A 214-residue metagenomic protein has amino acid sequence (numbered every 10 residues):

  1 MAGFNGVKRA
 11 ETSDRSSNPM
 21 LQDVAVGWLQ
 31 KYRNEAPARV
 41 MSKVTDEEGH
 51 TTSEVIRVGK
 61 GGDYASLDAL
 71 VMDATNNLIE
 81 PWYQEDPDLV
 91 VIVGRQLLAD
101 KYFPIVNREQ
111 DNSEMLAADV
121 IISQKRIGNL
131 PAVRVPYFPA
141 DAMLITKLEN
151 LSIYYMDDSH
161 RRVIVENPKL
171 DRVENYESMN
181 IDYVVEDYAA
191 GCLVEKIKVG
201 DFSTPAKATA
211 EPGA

Functional and structural regions predicted by a protein language model:
M1-D23: Intrinsically disordered, low-complexity linker/loop segments enriched in Gly/Pro and charged/polar residues
N5-E11, A36, V40, W82-D86: Long, hydrophobic, amphipathic alpha-helical segments used as structural scaffolds
G6, I79-Q84, N129, D141: Glycine-centered secondary-structure boundary/capping sites
K8-R9, K31, K60: Surface-exposed charge patches in extracellular/virion surface proteins
R15-G27, G62-D73: Alpha-helix boundary/N-cap detector
N18, Q22-K31, E35-A36, S42 (+4 more regions): Sequence/fold signature of self-assembling virion shell proteins
V55-Q110: Long, well-ordered mid-to-C-terminal structural blocks that present hydrophobic/aromatic surfaces
